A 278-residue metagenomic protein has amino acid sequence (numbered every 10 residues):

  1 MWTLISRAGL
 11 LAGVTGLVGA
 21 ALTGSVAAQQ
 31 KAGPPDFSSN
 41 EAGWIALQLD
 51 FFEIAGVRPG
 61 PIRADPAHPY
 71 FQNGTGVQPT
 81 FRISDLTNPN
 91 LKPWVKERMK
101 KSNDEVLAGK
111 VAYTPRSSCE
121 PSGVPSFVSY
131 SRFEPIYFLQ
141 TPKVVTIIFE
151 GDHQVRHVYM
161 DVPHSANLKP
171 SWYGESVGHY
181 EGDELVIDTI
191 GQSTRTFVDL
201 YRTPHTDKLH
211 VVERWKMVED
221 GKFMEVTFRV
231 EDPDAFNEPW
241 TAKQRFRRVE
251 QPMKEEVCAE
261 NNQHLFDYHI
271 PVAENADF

Functional and structural regions predicted by a protein language model:
M1-R7: N-terminal secretory signal peptides that target proteins for export/translocation
W2, G24-F278: PEST-like low-complexity, intrinsically disordered acidic/proline/serine-rich tracts that flank trafficking/processing
G9-A21: Bacterial N-terminal signal peptides
